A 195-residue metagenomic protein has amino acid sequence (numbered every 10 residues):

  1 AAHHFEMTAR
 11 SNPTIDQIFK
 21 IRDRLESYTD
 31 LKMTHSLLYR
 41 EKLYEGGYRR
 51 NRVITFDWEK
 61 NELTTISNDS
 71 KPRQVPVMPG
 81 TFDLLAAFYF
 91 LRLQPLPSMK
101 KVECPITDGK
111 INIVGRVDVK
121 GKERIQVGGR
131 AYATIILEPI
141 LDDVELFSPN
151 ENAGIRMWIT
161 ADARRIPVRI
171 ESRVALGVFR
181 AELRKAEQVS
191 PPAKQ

Functional and structural regions predicted by a protein language model:
A1-W58, Q94-Q195: Acidic, serine/threonine-rich low-complexity disordered tracts
F56-D108: Active-site/ligand-binding surface loops and adjacent short beta/alpha elements that line catalytic pockets across
